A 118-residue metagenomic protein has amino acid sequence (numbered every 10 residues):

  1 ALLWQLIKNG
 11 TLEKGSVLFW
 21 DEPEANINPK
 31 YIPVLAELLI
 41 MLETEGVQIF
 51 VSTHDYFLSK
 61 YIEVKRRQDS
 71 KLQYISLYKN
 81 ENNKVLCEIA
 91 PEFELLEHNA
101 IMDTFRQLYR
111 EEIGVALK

Functional and structural regions predicted by a protein language model:
A1-W20, K30-I32: GG-anchored amphipathic helix commonly corresponding to the ABC/SMC/Rad50 NBD signature/C-loop
E22-P23, D55: Active-site metal-binding loops of divalent metal-dependent hydrolases
A25-P29: Conserved D-loop-proximal element of ABC-family nucleotide-binding domains
P33-K118: C-terminal lobe/lid and adjacent interdomain/linker elements of RecA-like ASCE P-loop ATPase modules
